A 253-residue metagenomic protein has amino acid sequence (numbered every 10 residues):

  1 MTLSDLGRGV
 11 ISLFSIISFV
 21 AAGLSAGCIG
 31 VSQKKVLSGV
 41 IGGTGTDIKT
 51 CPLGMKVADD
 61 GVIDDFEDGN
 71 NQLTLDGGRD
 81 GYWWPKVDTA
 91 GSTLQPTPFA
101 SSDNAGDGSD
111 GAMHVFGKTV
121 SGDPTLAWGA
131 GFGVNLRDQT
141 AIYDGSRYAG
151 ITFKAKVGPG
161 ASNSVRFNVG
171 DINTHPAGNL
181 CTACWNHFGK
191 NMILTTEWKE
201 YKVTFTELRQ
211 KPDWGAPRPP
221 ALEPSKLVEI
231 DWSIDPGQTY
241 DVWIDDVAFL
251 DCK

Functional and structural regions predicted by a protein language model:
T2-S15: Bacterial N-terminal signal peptides that target proteins for export
I17-S18, A22: Core hydrophobic alpha-helical transmembrane segments of single-pass membrane proteins
S25-G27: C-terminal motif of bacterial Sec signal peptides marking the signal peptidase cleavage site
I29-K253: Beta-rich carbohydrate-recognition modules and glycan-binding surfaces
